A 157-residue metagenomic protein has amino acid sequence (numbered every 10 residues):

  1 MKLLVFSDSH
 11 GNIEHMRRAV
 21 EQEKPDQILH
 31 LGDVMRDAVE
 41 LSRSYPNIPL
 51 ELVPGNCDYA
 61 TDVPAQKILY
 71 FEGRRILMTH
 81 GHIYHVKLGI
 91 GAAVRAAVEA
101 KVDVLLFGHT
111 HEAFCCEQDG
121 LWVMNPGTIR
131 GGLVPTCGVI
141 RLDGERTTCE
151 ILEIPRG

Functional and structural regions predicted by a protein language model:
K2-D8, R75-H82, W122-G127, C149-I151: Active-site-proximal beta-strand elements of phosphoester/diester hydrolases
K2-F71: Core catalytic region of metal-dependent phosphoesterases/phosphodiesterases, especially metallo-beta-lactamase-like
H10-E14, M35-V39, C57-D62, Y84-G89 (+2 more regions): Active-site environment of divalent metal-dependent phosphoester hydrolases
H15, A65, E72, V98-K101 (+2 more regions): Binuclear metal-dependent phosphoesterase catalytic core
P25, V102-D103: Proline-aspartate-enriched helix->loop->beta-strand connector
H30, L52, L106-G108, N125: General beta-strand structural signal in soluble alpha/beta enzymes
R43-E51, C116-I129: Short acidic, glycine/proline-enriched helix-loop-strand junctions
E51, V63-H80, H85-A100: Glycine/small-residue-rich loop that forms an oxyanion/phosphate-binding "nest" at active or ligand-binding sites
